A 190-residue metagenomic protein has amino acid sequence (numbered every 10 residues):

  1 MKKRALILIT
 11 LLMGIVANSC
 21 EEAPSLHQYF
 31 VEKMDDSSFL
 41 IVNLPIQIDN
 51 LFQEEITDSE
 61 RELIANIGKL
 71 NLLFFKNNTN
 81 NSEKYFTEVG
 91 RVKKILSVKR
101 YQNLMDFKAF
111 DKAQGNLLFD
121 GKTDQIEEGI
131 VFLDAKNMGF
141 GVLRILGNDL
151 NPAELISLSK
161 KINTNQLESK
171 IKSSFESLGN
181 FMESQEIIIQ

Functional and structural regions predicted by a protein language model:
M1-N18: Sec-dependent bacterial lipoprotein signal peptides
C20-P24: Bacterial signal peptide processing site
H27-K93: Early exported N-terminus immediately downstream of N-terminal targeting peptides
L72-S82, V142-L146, K161-N163: Second-shell loop/turn segments in exported
N81-V89, N148, P152, T164: Solvent-exposed, acidic/flexible segments
T87-Q114, S173, S177-I189: Function-determining sites in protein domains
K94-N148: Surface-exposed, polar helix/loop patches in the mature regions of secreted/periplasmic/lumenal proteins that form
P152-Q190: C-terminal partner/receptor-binding element of secreted or periplasmic proteins
